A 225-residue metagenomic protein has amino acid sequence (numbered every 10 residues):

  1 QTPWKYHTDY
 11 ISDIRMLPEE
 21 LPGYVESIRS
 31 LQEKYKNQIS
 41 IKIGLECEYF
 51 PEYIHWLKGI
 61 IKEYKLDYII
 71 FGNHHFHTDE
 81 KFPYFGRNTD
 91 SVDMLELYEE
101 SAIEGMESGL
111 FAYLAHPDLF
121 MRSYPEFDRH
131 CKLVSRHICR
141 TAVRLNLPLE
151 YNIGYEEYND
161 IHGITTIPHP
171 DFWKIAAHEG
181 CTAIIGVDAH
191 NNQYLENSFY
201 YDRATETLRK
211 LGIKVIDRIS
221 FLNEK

Functional and structural regions predicted by a protein language model:
Q1-K81, G86-D93, E196: A metal-dependent hydrolase metal-coordination microenvironment
Q1-W4, A115-S123: Active-site-proximal loop/short-helix segments that contain or immediately flank catalytic acid/base residue(s)
V25-Q38, L57-D67, E104-L110, I138-N146 (+1 more regions): Acidic (Asp/Glu)-rich catalytic clusters
I41-L45, I69-F71, Y113-A115, L149-Y151 (+2 more regions): Hydrophobic faces of well-ordered beta-strands that scaffold small-molecule active sites in alpha/beta enzyme cores
E46-F50, H74-F76, D118-F120, G154-E156 (+1 more regions): Catalytic metal-binding/acid-base residues of hydrolase active sites
E80-D93, L119-R129, Y158-N159: Surface-exposed cleft-lining segments at the edges of enzyme active sites
V92-S101: Active-site glycine-rich loop that binds ribose-phosphate moieties when present
M121-R122, E126-K225: Charged catalytic cores and adjacent phosphate/nucleic-acid-binding surfaces used for phosphate/nucleic-acid chemistry
